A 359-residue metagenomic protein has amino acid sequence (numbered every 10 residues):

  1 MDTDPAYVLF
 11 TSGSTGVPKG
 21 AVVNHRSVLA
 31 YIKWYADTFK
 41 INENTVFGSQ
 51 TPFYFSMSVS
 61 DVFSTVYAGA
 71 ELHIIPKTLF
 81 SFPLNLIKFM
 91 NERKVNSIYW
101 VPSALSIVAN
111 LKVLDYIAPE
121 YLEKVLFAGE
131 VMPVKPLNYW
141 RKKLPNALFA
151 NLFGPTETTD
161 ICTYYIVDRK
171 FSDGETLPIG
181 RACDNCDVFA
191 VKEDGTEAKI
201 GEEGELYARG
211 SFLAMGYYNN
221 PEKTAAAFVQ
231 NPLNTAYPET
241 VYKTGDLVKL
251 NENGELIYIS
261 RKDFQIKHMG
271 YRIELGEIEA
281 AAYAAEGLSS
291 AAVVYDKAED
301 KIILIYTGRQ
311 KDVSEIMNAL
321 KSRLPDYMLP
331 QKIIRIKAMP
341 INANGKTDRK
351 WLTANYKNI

Functional and structural regions predicted by a protein language model:
M1-F10, I41-F47, F53, N185: Conserved pre-ATP/AMP-binding loop-to-beta segment of ANL
P5-Y7, H25, T51-F53, S58 (+17 more regions): Generic structural signal for small/hydrophobic residues in well-ordered secondary structure, especially within
V8-A21: Conserved adenylation A10 loop of the ANL superfamily
F10, T38, T51-P52, P76-K77 (+10 more regions): Conserved donor-binding loops in enzymes that form glycosidic bonds
K19-G48, S56-N96: Conserved AMP-binding/adenylation subdomain of ANL enzymes
V28, L148-N151, I166-I359: AMP-dependent adenylate-forming
Y67-A70, V95-Y99, A109-P178, D187: Gly/Ser/Thr-rich phosphate-binding loop
L84-I87, L114, E279-A280: Short hydrophobic/charged patches on amphipathic alpha-helices used for structural packing and interfaces
